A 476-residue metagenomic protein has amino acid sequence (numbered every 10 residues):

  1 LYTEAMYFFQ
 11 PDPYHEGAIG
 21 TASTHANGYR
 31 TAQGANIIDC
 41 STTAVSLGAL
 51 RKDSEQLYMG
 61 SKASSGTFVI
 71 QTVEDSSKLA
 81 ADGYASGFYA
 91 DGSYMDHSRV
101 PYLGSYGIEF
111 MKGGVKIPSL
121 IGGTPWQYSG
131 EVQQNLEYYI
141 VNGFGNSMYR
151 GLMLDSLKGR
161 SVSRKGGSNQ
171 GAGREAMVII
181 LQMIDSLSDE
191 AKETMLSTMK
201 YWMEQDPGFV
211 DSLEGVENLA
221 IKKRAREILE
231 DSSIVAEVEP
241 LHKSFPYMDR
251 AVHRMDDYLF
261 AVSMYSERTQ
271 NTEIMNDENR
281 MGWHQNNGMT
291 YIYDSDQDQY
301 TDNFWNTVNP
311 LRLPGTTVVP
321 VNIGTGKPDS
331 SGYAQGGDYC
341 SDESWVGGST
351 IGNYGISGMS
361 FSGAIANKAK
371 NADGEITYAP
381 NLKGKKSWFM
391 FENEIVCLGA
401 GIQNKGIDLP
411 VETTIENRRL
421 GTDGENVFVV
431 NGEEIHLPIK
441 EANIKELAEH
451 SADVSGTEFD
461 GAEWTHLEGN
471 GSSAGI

Functional and structural regions predicted by a protein language model:
L1-R164: Aromatic-lined, polymer-binding surfaces characteristic of secreted/periplasmic polysaccharide-degrading enzymes
F110, I117-V132, L136-I476: Extended polysaccharide-engagement surfaces of secreted carbohydrate-active enzymes
